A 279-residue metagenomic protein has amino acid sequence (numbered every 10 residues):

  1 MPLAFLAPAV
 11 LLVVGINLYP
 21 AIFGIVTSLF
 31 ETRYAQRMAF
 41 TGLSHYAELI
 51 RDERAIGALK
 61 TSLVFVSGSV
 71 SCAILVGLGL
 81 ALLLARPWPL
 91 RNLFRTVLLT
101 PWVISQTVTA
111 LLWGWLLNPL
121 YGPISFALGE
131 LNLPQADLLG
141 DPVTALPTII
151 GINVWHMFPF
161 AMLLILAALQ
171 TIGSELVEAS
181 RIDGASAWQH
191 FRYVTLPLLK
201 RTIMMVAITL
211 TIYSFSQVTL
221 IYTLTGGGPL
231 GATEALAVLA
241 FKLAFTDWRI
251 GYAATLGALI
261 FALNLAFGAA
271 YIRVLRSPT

Functional and structural regions predicted by a protein language model:
P2-T279: A structural signal for multi-pass alpha-helical bundles of membrane permease subunits that mediate small-molecule
